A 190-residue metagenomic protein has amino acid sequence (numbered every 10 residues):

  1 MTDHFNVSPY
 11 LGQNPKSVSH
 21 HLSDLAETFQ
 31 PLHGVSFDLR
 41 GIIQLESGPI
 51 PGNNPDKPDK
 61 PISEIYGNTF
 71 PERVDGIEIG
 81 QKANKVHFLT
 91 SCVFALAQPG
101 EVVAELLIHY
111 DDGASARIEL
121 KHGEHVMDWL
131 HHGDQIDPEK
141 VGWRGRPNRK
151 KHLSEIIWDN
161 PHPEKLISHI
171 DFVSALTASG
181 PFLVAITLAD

Functional and structural regions predicted by a protein language model:
M1-D190: N-terminal/edge-of-domain interface segments
